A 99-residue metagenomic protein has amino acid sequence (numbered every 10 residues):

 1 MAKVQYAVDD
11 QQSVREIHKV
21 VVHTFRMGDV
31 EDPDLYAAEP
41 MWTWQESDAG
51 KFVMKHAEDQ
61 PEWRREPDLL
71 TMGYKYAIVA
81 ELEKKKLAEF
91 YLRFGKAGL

Functional and structural regions predicted by a protein language model:
M1-T71: The feature represents the first ordered module of a protein
E66-L99: Short, compact, well-ordered microdomains
